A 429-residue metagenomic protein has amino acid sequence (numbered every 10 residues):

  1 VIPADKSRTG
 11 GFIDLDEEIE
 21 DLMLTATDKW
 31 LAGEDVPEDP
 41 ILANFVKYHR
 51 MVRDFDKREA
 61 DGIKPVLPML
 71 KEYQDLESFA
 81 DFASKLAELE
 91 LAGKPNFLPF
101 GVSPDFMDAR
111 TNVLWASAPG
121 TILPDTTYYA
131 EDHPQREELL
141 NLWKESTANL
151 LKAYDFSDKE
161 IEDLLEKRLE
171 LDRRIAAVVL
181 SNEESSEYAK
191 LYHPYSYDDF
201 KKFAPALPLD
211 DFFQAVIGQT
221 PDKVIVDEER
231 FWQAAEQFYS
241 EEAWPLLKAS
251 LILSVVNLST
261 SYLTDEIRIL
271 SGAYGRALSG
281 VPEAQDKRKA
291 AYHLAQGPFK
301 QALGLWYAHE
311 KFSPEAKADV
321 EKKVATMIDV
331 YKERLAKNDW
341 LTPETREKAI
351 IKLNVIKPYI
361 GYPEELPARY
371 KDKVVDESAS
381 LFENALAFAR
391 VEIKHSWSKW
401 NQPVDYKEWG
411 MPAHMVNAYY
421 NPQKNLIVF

Functional and structural regions predicted by a protein language model:
V1, L114-A116, V428-F429: Short hydrophobic-aromatic micro-motifs
V1-D28: N-terminal mature-domain "stem" immediately C-terminal to a signal peptide or N-terminal signal-anchor/transmembrane
A4-R8, F12, G33-E38, Y154-L164 (+2 more regions): Surface-exposed patches in mature extracellular/periplasmic domains of secreted proteins
L22, D28-K322, T326: Noncatalytic, helix-rich "gating/capping" subdomain that lines the substrate-entry/channel surface of large enzyme
F203-L207, G218, I225-E229, Q285 (+2 more regions): Intrinsically disordered, low-complexity linker/terminal regions across diverse proteins
